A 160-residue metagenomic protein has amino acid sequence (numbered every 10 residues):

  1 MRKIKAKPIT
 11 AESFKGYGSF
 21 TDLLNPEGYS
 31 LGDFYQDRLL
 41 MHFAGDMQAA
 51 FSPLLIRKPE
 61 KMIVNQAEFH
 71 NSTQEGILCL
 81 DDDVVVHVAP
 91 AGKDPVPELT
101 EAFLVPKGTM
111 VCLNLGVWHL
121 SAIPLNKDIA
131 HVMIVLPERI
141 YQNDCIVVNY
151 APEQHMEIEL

Functional and structural regions predicted by a protein language model:
M1-A102, K127, Y141-D144, A151-E159: Non-catalytic, conserved peripheral segments adjacent to functional cores
V88-P90, L115, I134: Residue-level recognition of conserved beta-strand positions in structured domain cores
V105-L120: Conserved metal-binding segment of the jelly-roll/cupin
T109-C112, M156-L160: Short, surface-exposed linear segments at secondary-structure transitions and domain or protein termini
V117-C145: A short beta-strand-loop micro-motif that forms or neighbors metal/cofactor- and ligand-binding patches at active-site
